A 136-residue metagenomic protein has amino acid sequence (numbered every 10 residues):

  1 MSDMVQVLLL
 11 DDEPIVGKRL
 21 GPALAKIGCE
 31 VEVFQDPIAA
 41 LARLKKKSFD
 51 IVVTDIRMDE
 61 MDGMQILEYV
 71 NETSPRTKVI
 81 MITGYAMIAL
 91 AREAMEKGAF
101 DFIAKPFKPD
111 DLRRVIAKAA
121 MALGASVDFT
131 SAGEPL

Functional and structural regions predicted by a protein language model:
M4-I15, L20-L24, V52: Conserved acidic segment of CheY-like receiver
G17, D59, M87: The feature encodes the CheY-like receiver
G28-Q35, R43: Short hydrophobic/Thr-rich beta-strand motif most characteristic of the beta2 strand and flanking loop of CheY-like
Q35-D36, D62-Q65, T83: Acidic catalytic/metal-coordinating carboxylates
A42, M64-R76, E93: Short amphipathic alpha-helix used as the core "switch/output" element in two-component signaling
V52, I56-R57, K78: The short loop immediately C-terminal to the conserved phospho-acceptor aspartate in CheY-like receiver
A89, F107-A117: C-terminal output helix
